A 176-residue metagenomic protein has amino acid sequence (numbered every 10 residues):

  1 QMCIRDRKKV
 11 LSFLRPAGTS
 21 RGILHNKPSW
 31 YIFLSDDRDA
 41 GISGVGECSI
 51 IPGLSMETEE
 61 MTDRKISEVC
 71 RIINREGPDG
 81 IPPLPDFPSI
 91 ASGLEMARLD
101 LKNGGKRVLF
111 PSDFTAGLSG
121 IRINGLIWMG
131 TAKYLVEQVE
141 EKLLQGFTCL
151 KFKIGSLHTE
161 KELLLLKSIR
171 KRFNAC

Functional and structural regions predicted by a protein language model:
R5-C176: N-terminal capping/lid subdomain adjacent to the active-site entrance of alpha/beta enzymes
